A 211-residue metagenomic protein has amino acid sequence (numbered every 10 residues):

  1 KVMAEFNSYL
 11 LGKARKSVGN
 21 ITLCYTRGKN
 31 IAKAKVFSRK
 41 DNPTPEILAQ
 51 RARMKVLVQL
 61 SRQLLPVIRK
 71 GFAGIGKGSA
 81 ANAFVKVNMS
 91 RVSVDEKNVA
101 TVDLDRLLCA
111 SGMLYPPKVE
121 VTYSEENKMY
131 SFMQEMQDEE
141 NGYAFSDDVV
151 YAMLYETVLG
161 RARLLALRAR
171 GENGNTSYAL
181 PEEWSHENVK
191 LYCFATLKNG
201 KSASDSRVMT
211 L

Functional and structural regions predicted by a protein language model:
K1-P116: Long, polar/Ser/Thr-enriched low-complexity segments that form simple helices or flexible linkers at protein ends
I75-L211: Charged linear interaction tracts used for macromolecular binding and regulation
